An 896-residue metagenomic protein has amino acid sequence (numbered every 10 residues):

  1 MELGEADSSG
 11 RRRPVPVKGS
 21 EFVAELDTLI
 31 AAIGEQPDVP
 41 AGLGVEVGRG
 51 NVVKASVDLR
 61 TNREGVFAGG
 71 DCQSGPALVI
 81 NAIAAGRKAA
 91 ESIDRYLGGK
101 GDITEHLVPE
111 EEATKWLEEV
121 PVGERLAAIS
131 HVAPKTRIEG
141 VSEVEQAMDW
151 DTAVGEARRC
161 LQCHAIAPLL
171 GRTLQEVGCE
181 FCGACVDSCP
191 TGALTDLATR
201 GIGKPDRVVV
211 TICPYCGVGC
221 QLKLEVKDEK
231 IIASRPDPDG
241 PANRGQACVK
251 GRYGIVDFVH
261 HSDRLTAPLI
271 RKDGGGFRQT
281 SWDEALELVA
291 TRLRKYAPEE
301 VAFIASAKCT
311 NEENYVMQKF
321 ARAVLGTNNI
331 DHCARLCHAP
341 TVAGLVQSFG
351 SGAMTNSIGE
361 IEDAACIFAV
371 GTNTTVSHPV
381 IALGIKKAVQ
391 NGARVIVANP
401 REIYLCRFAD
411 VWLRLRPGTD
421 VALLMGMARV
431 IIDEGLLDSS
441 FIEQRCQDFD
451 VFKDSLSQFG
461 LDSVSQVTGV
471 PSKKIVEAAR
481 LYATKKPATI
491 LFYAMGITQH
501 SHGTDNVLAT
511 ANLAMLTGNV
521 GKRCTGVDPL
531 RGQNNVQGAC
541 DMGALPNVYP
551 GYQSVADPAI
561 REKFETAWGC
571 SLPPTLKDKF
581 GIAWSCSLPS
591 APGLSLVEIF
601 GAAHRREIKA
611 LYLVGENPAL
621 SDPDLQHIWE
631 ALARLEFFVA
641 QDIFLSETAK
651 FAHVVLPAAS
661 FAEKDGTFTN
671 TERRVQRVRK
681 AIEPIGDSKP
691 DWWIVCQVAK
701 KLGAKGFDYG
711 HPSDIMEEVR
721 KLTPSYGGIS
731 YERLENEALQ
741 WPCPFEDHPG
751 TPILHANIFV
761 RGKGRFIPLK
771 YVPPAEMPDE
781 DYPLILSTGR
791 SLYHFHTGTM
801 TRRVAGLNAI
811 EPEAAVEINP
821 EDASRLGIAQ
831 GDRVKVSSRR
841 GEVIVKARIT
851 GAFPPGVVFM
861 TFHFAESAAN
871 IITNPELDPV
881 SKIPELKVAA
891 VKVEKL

Functional and structural regions predicted by a protein language model:
E5-P76: FAD-site-proximal beta/loop scaffold in flavoenzymes
G42-F67, R401-Y404, I643-R679: Flexible glycine/proline-rich, aromatic-decorated loop/lid segments
C72-L97: A conserved FAD-binding loop/helix module that cradles the flavin
Q162-E434, P471, S585, E598 (+3 more regions): N-terminal export/assembly segments and adjacent metallocofactor-ligating motifs of anaerobic energy-metabolism
D273-R278, L436-S472, Q553-L588, I682-T751 (+4 more regions): N-terminal leader/propeptide and maturation segments of large enzyme subunits in energy/redox metabolism and hydrolases
Y482-G601, L702, D747, N757-G764: A glycine-rich, hydrophobic/aromatic-adjacent loop/helix-cap motif
L530, Q537-P546, P573-D578, S713-G806: Long, low-complexity segments enriched in small/aliphatic residues
I685-L739, C743-F745, T797, V804-E817 (+1 more regions): Long, contiguous, secondary-structure-rich segments that constitute the structural scaffold of globular domains
